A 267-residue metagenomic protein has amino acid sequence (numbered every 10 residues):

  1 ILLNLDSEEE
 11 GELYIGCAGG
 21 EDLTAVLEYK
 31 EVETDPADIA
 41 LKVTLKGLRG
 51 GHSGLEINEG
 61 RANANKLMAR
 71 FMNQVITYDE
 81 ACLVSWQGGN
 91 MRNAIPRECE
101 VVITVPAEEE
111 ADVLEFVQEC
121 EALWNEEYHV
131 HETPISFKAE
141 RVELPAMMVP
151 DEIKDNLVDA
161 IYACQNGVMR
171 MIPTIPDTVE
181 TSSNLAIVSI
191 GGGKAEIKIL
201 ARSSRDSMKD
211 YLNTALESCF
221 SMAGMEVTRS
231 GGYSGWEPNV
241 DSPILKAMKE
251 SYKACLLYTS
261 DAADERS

Functional and structural regions predicted by a protein language model:
I1-R202: Midchain, well-structured core segments that form catalytic/ion-binding scaffolds
E9, R266-S267: Intrinsically disordered, low-complexity Ser/Thr/Pro-rich tracts
N65-M68, L245, T259: Amphipathic alpha-helical segments in well-structured domains
S182, A186-L257: Substrate-recognition/cap regions that form aromatic- and gly/pro-loop-enriched pockets for small-molecule ligands
Y258-E265: Conserved small/polar residues in nucleotide/adenosyl-binding loops
